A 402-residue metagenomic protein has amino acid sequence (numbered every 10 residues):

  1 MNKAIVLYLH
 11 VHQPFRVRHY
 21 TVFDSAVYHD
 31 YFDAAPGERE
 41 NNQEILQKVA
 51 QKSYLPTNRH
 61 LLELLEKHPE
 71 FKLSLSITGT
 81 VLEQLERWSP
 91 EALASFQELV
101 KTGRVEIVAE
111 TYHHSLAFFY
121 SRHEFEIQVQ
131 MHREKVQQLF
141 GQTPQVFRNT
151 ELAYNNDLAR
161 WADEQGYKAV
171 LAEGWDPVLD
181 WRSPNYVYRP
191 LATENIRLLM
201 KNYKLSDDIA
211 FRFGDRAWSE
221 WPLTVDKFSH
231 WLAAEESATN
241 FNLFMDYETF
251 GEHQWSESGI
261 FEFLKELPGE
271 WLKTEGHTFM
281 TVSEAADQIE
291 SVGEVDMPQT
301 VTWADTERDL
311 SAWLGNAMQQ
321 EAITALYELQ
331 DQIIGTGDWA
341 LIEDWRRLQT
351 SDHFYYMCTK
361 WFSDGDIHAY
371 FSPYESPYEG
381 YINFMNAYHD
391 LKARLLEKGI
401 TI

Functional and structural regions predicted by a protein language model:
N2-K52, E66, Y186-I196, M200 (+2 more regions): Active-site and substrate-binding clefts of carbohydrate-active enzymes
N2-L9, P14-H19, D24-S121, Q145-R148 (+2 more regions): Short, well-structured secondary-structure segments
P14-R16, V81-L85, S115-A117, A153-D157 (+6 more regions): Flexible loop/turn segments at secondary-structure boundaries
L75, R148-L152, A172-G174, M200-K201 (+1 more regions): Short His-Asn-centered micro-motif
A92-A109, E126, Q130, Q142 (+1 more regions): Acidic, His- and aromatic-enriched active-site or binding-groove loops in soluble protein domains that engage sugars
L116-A117, A172-W181, L199-E220: Positively charged, amphipathic and often flexible ligand-engagement surfaces
E124-E151, H230-F244: CE4/NodB-like, metal-dependent polysaccharide N-deacetylase domain that modifies extracellular/periplasmic N-acetylated
L158-A162: Hydrophobic, small-residue-rich alpha-helical packing segments that form membrane-like cores
